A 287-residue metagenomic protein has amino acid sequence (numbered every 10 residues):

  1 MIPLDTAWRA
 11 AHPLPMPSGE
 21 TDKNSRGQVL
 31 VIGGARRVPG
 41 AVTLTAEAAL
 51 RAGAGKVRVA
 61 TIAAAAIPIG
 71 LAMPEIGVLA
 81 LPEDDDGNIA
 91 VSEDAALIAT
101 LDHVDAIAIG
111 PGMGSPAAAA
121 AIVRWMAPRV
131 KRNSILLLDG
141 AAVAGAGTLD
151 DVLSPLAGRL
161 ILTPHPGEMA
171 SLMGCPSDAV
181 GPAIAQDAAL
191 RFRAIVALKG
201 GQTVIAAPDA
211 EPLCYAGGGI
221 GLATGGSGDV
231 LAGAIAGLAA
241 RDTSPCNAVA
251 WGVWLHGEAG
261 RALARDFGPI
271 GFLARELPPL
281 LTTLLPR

Functional and structural regions predicted by a protein language model:
M1-I135, A144-I161, P166, A170-R287: Small-residue (G/A/S/T)-rich helix-start motifs and N-terminal tracts that mark the onset
